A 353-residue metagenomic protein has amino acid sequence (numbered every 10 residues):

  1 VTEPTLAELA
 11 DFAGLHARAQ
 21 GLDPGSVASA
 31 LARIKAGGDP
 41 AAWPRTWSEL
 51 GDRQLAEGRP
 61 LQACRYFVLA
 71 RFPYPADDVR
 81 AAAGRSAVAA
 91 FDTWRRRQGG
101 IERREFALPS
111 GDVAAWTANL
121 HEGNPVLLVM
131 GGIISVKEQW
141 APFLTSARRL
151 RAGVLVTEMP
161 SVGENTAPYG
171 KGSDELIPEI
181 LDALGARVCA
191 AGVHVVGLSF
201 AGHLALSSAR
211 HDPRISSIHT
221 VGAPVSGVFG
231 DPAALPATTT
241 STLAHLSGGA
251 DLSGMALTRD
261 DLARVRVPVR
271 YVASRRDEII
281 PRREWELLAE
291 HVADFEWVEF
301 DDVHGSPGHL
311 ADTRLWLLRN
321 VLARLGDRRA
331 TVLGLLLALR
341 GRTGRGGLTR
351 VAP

Functional and structural regions predicted by a protein language model:
W47, A76-L120: N-terminal cap/lid segment of alpha/beta-hydrolase-fold proteins
Y74, D302-R314, V332-G334: Catalytic histidine-centered segment of alpha/beta-hydrolase-like enzymes
Q139, A167-V188, H194-V195, L206-S207: Alpha/beta-hydrolase active-site loop
F143, V267, I280-E290, D301: Short alpha-helix in the alpha/beta-hydrolase fold that links the catalytic acid
A147-E164: Conserved alpha/beta-hydrolase
L204-S253, V267: Hydrolase active-site cap/lid region
V265-R266, Y271-A273, D277: Short beta-strand/loop motif that positions the catalytic acidic residue of the alpha/beta-hydrolase fold
A289-P307: Catalytic histidine neighborhood in serine/cysteine hydrolases with alpha/beta-hydrolase-type architecture
